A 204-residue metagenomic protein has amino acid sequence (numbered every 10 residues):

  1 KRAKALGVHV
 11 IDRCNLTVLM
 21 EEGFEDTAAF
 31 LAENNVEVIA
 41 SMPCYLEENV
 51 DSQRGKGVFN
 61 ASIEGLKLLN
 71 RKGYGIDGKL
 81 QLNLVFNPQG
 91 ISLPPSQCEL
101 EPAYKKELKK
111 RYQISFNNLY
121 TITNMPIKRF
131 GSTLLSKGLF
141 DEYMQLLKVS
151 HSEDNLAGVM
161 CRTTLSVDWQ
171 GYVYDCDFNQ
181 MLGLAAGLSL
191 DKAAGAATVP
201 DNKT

Functional and structural regions predicted by a protein language model:
K1-G23, T27-L66, N83: Core AdoMet radical
R2-L6, I91-K109, Y143-M144: Short, electropositive alpha-helical surface patch
L6, G65-Q81, R111-S115, W169: A structural motif corresponding to the C-terminal end of an alpha-helix and its immediate exit/capping segment
M20, G90-E101, S150-V159: Active-site glycine- and acidic-residue-rich loops that bind and position anionic ligands or nucleotide-like cofactors
E22, C44-Q53, Q81-S96, Y112-K137: Flexible glycine/acidic-rich beta-alpha junction loops that bind and position SAM and/or redox cofactors in anaerobic
F59, L68, K72, I122-F130: Non-ligating segments of multi-cofactor redox enzymes
S115-L147, F178-T204: C-terminal accessory region of radical SAM enzymes
K148-L182: C-terminal accessory regions of radical SAM enzymes
